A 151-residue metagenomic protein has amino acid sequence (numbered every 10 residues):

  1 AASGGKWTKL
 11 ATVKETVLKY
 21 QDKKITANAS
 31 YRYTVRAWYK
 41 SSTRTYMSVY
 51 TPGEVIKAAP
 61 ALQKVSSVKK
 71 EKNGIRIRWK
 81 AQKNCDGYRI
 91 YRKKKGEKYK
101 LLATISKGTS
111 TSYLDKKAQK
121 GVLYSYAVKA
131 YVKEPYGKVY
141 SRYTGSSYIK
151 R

Functional and structural regions predicted by a protein language model:
A1-S3, A37-Y39, A81, R92-K95 (+1 more regions): Residue-level signal for short segments within beta-strands and strand-turn junctions of well-structured beta-sheet
A1-T26, R89-Q119: Recognizes extended acidic, P/S/T-rich segments that occur within or adjacent to Ig-like beta-sandwich modules
W7-T8, K14, M47, I56 (+7 more regions): Polar low-complexity intrinsically disordered regions enriched in Ser/Thr and small residues
K19, R32, R76, G87: Short hydrophobic/aromatic beta-strand element in the GNAT-like acyltransferase core that lines or flanks the acyl-donor
A27, K40-N84, K120, K133-R151: Pro/Thr/Ser/Gly-rich low-complexity, intrinsically disordered linker/stalk tracts
